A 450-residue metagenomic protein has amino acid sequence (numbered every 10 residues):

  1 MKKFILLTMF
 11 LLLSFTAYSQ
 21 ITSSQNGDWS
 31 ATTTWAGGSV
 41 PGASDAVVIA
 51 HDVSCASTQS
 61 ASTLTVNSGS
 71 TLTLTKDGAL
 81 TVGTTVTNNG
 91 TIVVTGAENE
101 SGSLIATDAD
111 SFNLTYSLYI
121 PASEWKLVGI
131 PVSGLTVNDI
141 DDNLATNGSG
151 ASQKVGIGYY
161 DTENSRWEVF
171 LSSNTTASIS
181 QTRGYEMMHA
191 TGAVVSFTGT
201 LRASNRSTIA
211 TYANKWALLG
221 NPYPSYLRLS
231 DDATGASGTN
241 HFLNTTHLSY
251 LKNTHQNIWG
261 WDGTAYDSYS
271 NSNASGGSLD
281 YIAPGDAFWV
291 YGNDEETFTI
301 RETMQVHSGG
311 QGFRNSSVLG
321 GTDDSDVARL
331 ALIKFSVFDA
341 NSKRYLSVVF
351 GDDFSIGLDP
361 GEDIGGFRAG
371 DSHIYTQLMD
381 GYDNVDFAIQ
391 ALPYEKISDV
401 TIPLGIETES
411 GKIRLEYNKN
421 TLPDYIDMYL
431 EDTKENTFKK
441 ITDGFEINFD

Functional and structural regions predicted by a protein language model:
M1-T22: Bacterial Sec-dependent N-terminal signal peptides
A17-G27, G96, N113-I130, M304 (+2 more regions): Boundary/junction segments of secreted and surface-exposed precursor proteins
Y18-A109, G156, E168-N174, T182 (+2 more regions): Extracellular beta-sheet-rich ligand-binding/adhesion modules
S30, A56, A151-Q153, G158-Y160 (+2 more regions): Low-complexity "stalk/linker" and mucin-like segments enriched in Ser/Thr/Pro/Ala/Gly
T32-P41, G134-T146, V169-S172, D232-F242 (+1 more regions): Short, polar loop/linker segments at the starts of domains and inter-domain junctions
S44-D45, A50, N89, W125 (+5 more regions): Short, surface-exposed beta-edge/turn micro-motifs
T75-T162: Acidic, glycine-rich segments characteristic of secretory precursors and extracytoplasmic regions
D161-S180, M188-D450: Compositionally biased Ser/Thr/Gly- and acidic/asparagine-rich, proline-interspersed low-complexity stretches
